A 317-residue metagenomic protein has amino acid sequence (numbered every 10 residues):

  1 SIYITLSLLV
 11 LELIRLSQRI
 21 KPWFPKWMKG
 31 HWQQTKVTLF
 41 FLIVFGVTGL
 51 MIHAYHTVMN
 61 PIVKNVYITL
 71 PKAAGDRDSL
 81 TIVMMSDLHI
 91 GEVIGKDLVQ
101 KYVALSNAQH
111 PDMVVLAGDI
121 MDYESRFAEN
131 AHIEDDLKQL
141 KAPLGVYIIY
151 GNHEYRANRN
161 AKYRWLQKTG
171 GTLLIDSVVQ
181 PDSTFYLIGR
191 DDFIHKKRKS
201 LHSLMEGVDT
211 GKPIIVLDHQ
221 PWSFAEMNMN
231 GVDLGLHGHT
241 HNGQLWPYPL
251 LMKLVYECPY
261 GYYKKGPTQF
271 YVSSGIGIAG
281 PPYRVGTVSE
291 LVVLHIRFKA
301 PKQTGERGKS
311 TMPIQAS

Functional and structural regions predicted by a protein language model:
S1-M59, P301-S317: Non-catalytic terminal accessory segments
K64, T69-Q303: Soluble catalytic domains of enzymes that build or remodel membrane lipids, polysaccharides, and related
